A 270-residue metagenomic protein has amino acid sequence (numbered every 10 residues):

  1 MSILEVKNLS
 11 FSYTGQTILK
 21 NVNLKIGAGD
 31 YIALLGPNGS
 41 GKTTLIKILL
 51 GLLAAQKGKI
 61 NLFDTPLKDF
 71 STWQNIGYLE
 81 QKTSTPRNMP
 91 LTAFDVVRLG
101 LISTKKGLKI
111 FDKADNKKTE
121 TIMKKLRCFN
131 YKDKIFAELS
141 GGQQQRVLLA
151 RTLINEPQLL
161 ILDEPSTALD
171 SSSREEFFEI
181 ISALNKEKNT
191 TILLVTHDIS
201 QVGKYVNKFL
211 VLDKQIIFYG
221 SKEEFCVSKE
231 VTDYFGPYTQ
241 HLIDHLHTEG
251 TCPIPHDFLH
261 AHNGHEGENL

Functional and structural regions predicted by a protein language model:
L50: Helix-to-loop junction immediately C-terminal to a conserved catalytic motif
G58-T72: Conserved ABC transporter NBD signature motif
R98, K113-Y131: Conserved ABC ATPase "signature" region
I135-L139, Q143: Conserved ABC ATPase signature
E156: Conserved catalytic motifs of ABC-family nucleotide-binding domains
L160-E164: Catalytic Walker B motif of ABC-type/P-loop ATPase nucleotide-binding domains
V227-K229, D233-L270: ABC ATPase nucleotide-binding domains
